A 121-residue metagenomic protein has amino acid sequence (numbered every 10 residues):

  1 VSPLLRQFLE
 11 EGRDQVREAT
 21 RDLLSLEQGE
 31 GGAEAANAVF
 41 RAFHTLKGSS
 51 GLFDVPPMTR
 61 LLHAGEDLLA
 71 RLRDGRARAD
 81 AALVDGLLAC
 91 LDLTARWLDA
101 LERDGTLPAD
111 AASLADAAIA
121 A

Functional and structural regions predicted by a protein language model:
V1-A121: N-terminal assembly/transducer modules of large multi-domain enzymes, emphasizing dimerization/partner-binding
